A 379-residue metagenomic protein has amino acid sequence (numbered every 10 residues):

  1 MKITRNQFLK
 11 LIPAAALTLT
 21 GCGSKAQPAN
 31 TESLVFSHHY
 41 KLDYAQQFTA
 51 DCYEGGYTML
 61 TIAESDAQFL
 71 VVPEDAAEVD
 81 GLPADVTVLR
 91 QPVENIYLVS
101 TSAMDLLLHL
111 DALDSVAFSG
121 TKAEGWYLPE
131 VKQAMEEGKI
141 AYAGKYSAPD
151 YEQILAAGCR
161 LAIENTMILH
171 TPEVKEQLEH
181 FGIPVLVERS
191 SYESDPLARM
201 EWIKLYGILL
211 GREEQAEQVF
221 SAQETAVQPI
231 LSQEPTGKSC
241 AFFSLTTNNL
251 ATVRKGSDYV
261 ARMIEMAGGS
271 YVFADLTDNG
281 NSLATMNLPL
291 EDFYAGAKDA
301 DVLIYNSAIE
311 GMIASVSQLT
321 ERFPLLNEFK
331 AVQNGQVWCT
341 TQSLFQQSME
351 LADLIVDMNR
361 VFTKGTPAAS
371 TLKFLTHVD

Functional and structural regions predicted by a protein language model:
R5-L9: N-terminal export leaders
C22-M104, Q215-F242, T366-D379: Bacterial Sec-exported substrate-binding components of ABC uptake systems
T58-L155, L161-M167: A short, structured surface patch at a secondary-structure boundary
E94, S102-M104, S119-E130, H170-E173 (+3 more regions): Extracytoplasmic ligand-binding site segments that recognize negatively charged/polar headgroups
Y151-M167, I183, L290-L303: Proline-aspartate-enriched helix->loop->beta-strand connector
E193-G211, Q215-Q218, V302-D379: Structured C-terminal subdomain patch of bacterial secreted/periplasmic proteins
I230-A314: Flexible, glycine-rich surface segments
